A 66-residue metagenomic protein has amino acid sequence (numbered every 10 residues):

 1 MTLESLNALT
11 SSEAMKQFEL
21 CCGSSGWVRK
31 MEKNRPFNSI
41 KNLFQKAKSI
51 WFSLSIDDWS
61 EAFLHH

Functional and structural regions predicted by a protein language model:
M1-T10, K16, C21, G26-H66: Aromatic-anchored, charged helix-turn/loop surface patch used as a conserved interaction hotspot
